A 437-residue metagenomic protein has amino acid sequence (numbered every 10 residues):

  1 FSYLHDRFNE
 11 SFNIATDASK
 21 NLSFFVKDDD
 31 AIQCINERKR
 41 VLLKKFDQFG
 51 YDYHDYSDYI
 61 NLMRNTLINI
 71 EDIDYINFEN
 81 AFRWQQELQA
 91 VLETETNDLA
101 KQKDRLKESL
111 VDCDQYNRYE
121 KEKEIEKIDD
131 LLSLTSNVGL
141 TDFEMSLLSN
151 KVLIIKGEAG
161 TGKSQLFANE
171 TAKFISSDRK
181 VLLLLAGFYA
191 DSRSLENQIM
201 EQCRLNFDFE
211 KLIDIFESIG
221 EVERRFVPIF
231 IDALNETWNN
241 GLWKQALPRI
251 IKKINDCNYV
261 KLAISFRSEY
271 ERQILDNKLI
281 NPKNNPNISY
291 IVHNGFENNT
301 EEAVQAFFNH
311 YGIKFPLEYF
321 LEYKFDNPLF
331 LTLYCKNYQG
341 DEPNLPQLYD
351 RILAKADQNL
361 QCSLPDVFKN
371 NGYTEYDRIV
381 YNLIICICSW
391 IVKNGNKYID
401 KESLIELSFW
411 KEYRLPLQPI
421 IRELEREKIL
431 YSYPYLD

Functional and structural regions predicted by a protein language model:
F1-E37, L43-N65, I73-I76, G157 (+2 more regions): C-terminal leucine-rich, beta-strand-based interaction scaffolds used for sensing/assembly
S2-D58, R64-L67, R83-M145: N-terminal pre-Walker A segment at the start of P-loop NTPase domains
L153-R179, S268-R272, D276-I280: P-loop NTPase Walker A phosphate-binding motif
T161-V227: Post-nucleotide-binding-loop coupling segment downstream of the phosphate-binding loop, primarily in RecA-like P-loop
S218-K244: Conserved P-loop NTPase "ATPase switch" module shared by AAA+ and STAND
L234-A263, K278, L415, P419: Conserved Walker B catalytic segment
Y270, K278-L317, L353-Q361: Conserved small helical "lid"/interfacial subdomain of P-loop NTPases
L321-K336: The conserved phosphate-sensing helix
